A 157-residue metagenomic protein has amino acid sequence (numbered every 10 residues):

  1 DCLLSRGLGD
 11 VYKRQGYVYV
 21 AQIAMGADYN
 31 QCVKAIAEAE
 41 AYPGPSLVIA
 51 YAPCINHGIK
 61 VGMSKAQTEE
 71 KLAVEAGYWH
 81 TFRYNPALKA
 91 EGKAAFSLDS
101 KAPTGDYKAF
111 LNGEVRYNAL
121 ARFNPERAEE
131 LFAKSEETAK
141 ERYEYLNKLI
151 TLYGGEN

Functional and structural regions predicted by a protein language model:
D1-Y12: Single conserved hydrophobic/aromatic residue that forms the stacking wall/gate of nucleotide- or nucleobase-binding
K13-Y17: Gly-rich Lys/Arg/Thr-decorated short loops/hinges at beta-loop-alpha junctions or inter-strand turns that position
Y19-A24: Short catalytic-loop micro-motif centered on adjacent basic/acidic residues
M25-V33: Active-site glycine- and acidic-residue-rich loops that bind and position anionic ligands or nucleotide-like cofactors
K34-E130, K134, E144-K148: Glycine/aspartate-rich loop-and-adjacent alpha/beta segment that forms the canonical ThDP
E136-N157: Short, amphipathic C-terminal "tail helix"
